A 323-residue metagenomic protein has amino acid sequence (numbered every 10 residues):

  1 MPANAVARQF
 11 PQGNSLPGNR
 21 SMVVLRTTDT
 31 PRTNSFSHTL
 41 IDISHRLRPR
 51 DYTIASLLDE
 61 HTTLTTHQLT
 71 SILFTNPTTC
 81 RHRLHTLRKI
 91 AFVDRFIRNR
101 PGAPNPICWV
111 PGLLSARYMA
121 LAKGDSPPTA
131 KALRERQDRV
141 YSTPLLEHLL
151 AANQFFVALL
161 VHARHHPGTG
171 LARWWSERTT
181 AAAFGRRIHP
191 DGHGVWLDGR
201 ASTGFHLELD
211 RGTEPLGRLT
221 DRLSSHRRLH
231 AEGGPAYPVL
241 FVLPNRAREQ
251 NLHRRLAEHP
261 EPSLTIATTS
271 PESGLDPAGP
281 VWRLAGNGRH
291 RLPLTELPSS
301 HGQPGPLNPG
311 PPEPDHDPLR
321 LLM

Functional and structural regions predicted by a protein language model:
M1-A130, R134-R139, L322-M323: Nuclease-adjacent, charged terminal/linker segments that flank catalytic cores
A3-S35, I43-R46, Y52, T213 (+3 more regions): Non-catalytic C-terminal interaction segments of nucleic acid-processing enzymes
F96-R98, Y141-L149, F156, R164-F205 (+1 more regions): Active-site metal-binding core of divalent-cation-utilizing nuclease and nuclease-like domains
A120-R164: Helix-turn-helix/homeodomain-like alpha-helical modules used for DNA recognition and transcription-factor dimerization
A158-V161, V195, S225-E232, R255-E258: A generic secondary-structure signal
W174-W175, L207, V239-P244: Extended hydrophobic secondary-structure segments that form protein cores and membrane-embedded regions
